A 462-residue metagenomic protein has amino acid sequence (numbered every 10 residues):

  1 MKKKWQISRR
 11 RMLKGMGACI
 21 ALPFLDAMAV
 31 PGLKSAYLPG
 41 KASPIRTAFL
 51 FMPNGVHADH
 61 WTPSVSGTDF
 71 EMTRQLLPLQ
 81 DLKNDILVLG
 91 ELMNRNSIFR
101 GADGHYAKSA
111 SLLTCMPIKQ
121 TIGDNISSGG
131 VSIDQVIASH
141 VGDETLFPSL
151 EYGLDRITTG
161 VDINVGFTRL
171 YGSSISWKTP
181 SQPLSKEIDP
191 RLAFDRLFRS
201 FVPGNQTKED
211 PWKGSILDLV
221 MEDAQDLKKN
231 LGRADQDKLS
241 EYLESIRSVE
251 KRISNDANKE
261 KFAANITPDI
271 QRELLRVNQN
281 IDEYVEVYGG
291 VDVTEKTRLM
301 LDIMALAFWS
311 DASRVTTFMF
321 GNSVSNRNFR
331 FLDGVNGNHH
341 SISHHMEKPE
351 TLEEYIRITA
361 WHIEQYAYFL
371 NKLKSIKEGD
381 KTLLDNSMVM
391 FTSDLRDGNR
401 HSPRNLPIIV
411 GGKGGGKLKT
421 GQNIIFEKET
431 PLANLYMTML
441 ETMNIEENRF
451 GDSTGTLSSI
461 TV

Functional and structural regions predicted by a protein language model:
M1-V462: Ligand-binding pockets and gating/stacking loops
